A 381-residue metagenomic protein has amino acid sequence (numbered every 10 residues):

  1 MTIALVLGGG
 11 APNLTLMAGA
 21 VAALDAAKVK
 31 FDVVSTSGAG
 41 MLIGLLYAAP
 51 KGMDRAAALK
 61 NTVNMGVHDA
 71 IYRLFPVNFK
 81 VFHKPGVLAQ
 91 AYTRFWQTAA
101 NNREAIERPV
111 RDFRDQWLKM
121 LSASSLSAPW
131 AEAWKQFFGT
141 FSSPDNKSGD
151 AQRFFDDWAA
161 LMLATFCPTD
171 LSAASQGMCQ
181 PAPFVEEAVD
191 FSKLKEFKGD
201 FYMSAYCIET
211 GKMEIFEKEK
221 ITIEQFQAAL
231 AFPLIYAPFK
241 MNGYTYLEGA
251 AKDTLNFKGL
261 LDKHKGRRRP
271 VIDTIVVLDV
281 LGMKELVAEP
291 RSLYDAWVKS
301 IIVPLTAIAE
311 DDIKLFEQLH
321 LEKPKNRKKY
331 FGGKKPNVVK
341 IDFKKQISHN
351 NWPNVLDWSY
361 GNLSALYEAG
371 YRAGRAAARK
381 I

Functional and structural regions predicted by a protein language model:
T2, K30-F31, K198-D200, P270-D273: A general structural motif
T2-A4, A11-D170, G177-C179, V185 (+3 more regions): Patatin-like phospholipase
V6-G10, V21, S37-G40, M203-Y330 (+2 more regions): Conserved catalytic block of serine-dependent lipid acyl chemistry
T15, Q176-F184, I221, K252-L255 (+2 more regions): Conserved active-site and cofactor/substrate-binding residues in soluble primary-metabolism enzymes
K30, P76, V271, K334-N337: Short loop/turn motifs at secondary-structure junctions
A164-T169, K240-Y244, N351-L356: Flexible glycine/proline-enriched surface loops and loop-helix/loop-strand junctions
Q180, E317-I381: C-terminal helical/tail subdomains of lipid-metabolizing enzymes
V189-Y202: A short alpha-helix-loop-beta-strand transition element characteristic of N-terminal alpha/beta dinucleotide-binding
